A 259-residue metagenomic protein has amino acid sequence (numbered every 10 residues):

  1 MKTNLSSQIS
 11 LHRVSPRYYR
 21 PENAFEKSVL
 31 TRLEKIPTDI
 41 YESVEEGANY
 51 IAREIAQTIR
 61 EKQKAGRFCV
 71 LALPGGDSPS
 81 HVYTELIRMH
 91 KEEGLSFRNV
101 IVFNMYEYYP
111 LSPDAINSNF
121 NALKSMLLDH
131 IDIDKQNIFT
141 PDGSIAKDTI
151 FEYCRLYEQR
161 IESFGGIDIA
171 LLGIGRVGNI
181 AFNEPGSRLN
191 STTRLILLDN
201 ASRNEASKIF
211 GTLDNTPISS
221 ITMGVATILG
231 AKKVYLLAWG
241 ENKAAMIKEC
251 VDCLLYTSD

Functional and structural regions predicted by a protein language model:
K2-V70: N-terminal glycine-/serine-/threonine-rich phosphate-binding loop
Y19-K35, L95-I169: Ligand-binding beta-strand-loop-alpha-helix segment within the catalytic cores of soluble metabolic enzymes
K64-E92: Glycine-rich N-terminal segment of FAD-binding domains in flavoprotein oxidoreductases, spanning the beta-loop-helix
F68, Y83-T84, E92-A115, G166-I169 (+2 more regions): Active-site histidine-anchored catalytic micro-motif
L73-S78, L172-R176, W239: Glycine-rich beta-strand-to-loop/alpha-helix junction loops that act as flexible
L171-G173, T216-C250: Glycine-rich anion-binding loop/nest that anchors nucleotide
A181-V225: Class I SAM-dependent methyltransferase SAM-binding "motif I" and its flanking Rossmann-like core
Y256-D259: Conserved small/polar residues in nucleotide/adenosyl-binding loops
